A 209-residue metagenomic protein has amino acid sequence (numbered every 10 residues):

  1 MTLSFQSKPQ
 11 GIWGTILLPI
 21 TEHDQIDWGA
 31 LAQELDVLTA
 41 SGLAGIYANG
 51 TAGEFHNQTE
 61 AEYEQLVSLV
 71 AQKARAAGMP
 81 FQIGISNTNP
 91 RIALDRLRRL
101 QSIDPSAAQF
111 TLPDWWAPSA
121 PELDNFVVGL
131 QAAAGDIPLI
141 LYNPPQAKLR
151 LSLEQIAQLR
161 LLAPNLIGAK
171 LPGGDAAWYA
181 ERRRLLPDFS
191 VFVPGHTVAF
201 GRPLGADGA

Functional and structural regions predicted by a protein language model:
T2-K148, Q158: Active-site beta->alpha loop and helix N-cap motifs at the rims of alpha/beta catalytic domains
G129-G135, P144-A209: Catalytic alpha/beta core domains of metabolic enzymes, predominantly
